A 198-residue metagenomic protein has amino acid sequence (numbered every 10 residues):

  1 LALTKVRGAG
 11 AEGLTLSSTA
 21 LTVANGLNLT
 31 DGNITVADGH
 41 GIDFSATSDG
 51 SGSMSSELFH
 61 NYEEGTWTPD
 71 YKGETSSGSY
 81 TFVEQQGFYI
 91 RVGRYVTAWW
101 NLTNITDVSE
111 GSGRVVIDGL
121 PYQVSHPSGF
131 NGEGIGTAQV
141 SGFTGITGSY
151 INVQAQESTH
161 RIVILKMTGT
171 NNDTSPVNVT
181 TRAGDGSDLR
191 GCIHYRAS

Functional and structural regions predicted by a protein language model:
L1-T68, K72, W99, T106: Intrinsic low-complexity, repeat-rich intrinsically disordered segments enriched in small/flexible residues
R7, Y80-E84, I146-G148: Short solvent-exposed loop/turn micro-motifs enriched in small/polar/acidic residues
A11-E12, T47-L58, T66-V92, N101-S125 (+1 more regions): Surface-exposed ligand/attachment interfaces on beta-rich extracellular proteins
L16, L29, R91, A155-E157: Generic beta-strand structural signal
V96: Substrate-binding and catalytic surfaces of secreted/luminal carbohydrate-active proteins
L102-T159: Terminal beta-strand-rich extracellular "head" domains that mediate receptor/glycan or other ligand binding
F143-A183: Structured beta-strand segments within beta-sheet-rich domains
D185-S198: Short, structured beta-strand segments at or near domain termini in extracellular proteins/domains
